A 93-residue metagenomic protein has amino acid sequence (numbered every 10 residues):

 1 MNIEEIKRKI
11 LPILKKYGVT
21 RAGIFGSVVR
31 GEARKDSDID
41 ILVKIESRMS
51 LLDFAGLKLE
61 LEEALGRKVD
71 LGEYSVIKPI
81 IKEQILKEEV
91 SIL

Functional and structural regions predicted by a protein language model:
M1-R21: Helical scaffold of the NTase/Pol beta-like nucleotidyltransferase catalytic core
E4, I45-I80: Metal-dependent nucleotidyltransferase catalytic core
K15, I80-K87: Short, charged recognition helix plus adjacent turn of helix-turn-helix-like nucleic-acid-binding domains
V19-A22, G66, V90: Generic structural signal for secondary-structure transition and capping sites
A22, I39-I41, V69: Conserved beta-strand core positions
G26, G31-S50: Catalytic metal-binding acidic patch
K87-L93: Short hydrophobic/aromatic patches at helix-to-coil boundaries
